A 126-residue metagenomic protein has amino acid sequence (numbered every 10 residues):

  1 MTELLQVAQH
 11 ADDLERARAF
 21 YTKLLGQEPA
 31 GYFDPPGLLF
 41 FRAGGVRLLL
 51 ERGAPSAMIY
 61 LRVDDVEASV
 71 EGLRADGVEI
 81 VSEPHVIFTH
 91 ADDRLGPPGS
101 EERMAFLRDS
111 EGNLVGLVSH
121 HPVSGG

Functional and structural regions predicted by a protein language model:
M1-E15, A57-I59, V118-G126: N-terminal beta-strand motif that seeds the catalytic metal site of vicinal oxygen chelate
M1-E3, E51-S56, P98-G99: Short glycine-enriched loop/turn motifs at secondary-structure junctions
T2, A8-L48, A68: Core segments of cupin and vicinal oxygen chelate
L14, L61-L114, H121-V123: Vicinal oxygen chelate
E28-F33, E83-H85, S119: Conserved catalytic-core motifs of GNAT/GCN5-like acyltransferases
G37-L39, A57, E101-A105: Short beta-strand micro-motifs in enzyme catalytic cores
F40-G44, R52, L107-S110, H120: Active-site beta-strand termini and strand-to-loop segments that position acidic
